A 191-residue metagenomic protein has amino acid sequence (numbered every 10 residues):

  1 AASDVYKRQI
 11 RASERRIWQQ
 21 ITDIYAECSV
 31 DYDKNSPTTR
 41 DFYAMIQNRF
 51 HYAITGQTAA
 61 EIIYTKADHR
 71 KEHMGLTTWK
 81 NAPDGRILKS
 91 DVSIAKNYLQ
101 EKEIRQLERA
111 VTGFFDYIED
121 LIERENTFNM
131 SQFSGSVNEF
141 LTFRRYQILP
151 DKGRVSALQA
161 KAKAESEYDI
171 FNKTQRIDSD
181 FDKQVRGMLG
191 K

Functional and structural regions predicted by a protein language model:
A1-Y6: Short, small-residue-biased leader/transition segments that mark boundaries at the very start of proteins
K7, H69, K89, N97 (+4 more regions): Homeobox/homeodomain signature
K7-I10, Q47: Short amphipathic alpha-helical coiled-coil/interface segments
W18-M130, S134: Helix-loop elements that line ligand-binding/catalytic pockets
S131-K191: Acidic, carboxylate-rich catalytic segments that either coordinate divalent cations
